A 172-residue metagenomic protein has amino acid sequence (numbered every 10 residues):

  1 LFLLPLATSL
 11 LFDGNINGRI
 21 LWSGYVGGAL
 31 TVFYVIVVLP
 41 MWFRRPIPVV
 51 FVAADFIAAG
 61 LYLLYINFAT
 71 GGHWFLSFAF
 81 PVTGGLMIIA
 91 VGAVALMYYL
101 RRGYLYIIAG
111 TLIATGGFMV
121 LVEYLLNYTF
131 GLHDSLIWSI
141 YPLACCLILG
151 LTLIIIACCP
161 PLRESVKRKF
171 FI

Functional and structural regions predicted by a protein language model:
L1-A7, A54-G60, L149: Alpha-helical transmembrane segments
F2-S9, Y25-V37, A114-E123: Hydrophobic alpha-helical transmembrane segments of multi-pass membrane proteins
P5-G27, F43-V49, Y65-T83, L100-Y104 (+1 more regions): Membrane-helix interface and helix-disruption motif detector
L10-L11, L64-Y65, G92-L96, G117-Y124 (+1 more regions): Alpha-helical transmembrane segments of multipass membrane proteins
A29-F51, Y62-Y65, I89-A95: Canonical alpha-helical transmembrane segments
F51-A59, Y106-F118: Central hydrophobic cores of alpha-helical transmembrane segments in multi-pass integral membrane proteins
G84-L86, W138-L153: Small-residue-rich transmembrane alpha-helices that serve as helix-helix interface/gating elements in multipass
L162-I172: Short, highly charged, low-complexity non-transmembrane loops/tails of multi-pass membrane proteins
